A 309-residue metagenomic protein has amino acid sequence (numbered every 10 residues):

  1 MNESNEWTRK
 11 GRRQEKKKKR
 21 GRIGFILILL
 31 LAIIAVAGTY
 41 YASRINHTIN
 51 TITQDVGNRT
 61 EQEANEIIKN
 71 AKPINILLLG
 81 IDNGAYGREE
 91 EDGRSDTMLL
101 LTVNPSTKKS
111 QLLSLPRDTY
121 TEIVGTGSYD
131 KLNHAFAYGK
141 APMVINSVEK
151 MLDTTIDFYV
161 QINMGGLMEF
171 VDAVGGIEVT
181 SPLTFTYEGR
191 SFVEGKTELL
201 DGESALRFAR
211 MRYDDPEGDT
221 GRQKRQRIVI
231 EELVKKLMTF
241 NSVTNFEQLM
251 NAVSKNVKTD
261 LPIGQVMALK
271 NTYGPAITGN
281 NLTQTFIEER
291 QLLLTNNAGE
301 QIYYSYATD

Functional and structural regions predicted by a protein language model:
N2-G11, E15-K108, E289: Entry/capping segment at the start of metal-dependent catalytic domains with acidic active-site entry clusters
A64, D92, S128, L261-D309: C-terminal solvent-exposed extensions
A71, D172-Q248: Flexible, polar/acidic helix-loop-strand segments at domain edges
A71-I74, D92-M98, T107-L115, G127 (+9 more regions): Extracytoplasmic
A85-E89, Y129-Y138, D153-F158, Y213-T220 (+3 more regions): Second-shell loop/turn segments in exported
E91-S95, T126, A135-P142, Q161-G165 (+5 more regions): Soluble non-cytosolic domains of exported or imported proteins
S95-T97, Y129, N133, A141-E149 (+7 more regions): Extracytoplasmic/secreted envelope proteins and their assembly/folding machinery, especially bacterial periplasmic
N133-F192, F240, D260-P262, G274: Amphipathic, coiled-coil-like alpha-helical scaffolding segments used for oligomerization/assembly
